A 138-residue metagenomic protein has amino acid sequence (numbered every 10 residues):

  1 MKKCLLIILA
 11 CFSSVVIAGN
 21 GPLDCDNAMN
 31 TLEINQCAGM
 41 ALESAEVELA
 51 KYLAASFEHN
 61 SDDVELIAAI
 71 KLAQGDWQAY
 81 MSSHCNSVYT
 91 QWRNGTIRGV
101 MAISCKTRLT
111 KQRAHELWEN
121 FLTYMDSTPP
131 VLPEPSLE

Functional and structural regions predicted by a protein language model:
M1-C4: Positively charged n-region of N-terminal signal peptides that target proteins for export
C11-I17: N-terminal signal peptide c-region/cleavage motif recognized by signal peptidases
A18-E138: N-terminal alpha-helical modules
